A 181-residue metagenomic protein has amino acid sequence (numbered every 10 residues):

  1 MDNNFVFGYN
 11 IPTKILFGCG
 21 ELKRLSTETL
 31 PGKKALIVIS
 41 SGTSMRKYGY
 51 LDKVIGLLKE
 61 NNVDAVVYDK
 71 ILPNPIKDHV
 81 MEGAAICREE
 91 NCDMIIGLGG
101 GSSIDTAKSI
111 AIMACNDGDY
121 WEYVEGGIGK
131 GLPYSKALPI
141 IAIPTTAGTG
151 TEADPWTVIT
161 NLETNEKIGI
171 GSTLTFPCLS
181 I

Functional and structural regions predicted by a protein language model:
M1-M94: ATP/NTP phosphate-donor binding region
T13, C19-G20, I39-S41, I71 (+4 more regions): Fold-independent oxyanion-binding glycine-rich loops and adjacent beta-strand/coil segments at enzyme active sites
T13, D117-I181: A glycine/threonine-rich phosphate-anchoring loop and its flanking beta-alpha core in nucleotide/phosphate-binding
L16-F17, V67-D69, I96, T106 (+2 more regions): General beta-strand structural signal in soluble alpha/beta enzymes
K53, E82-A84, S103-D117, A153-D154: Short Gly/Thr/Asp-enriched flexible loops that form oxyanion-binding sites at enzyme active sites
N61, E90, M113, D117 (+1 more regions): Change "in soluble alpha/beta enzymes" to "in soluble alpha/beta proteins
I71-P75, S102, I110-A114, G127-I128 (+1 more regions): Acidic, glycine-rich active-site loops and adjacent beta-strand->loop/helix elements that engage anionic groups
C87, C92-I110, T145-T151: Glycine/serine-rich anion-binding loops at beta->alpha junctions that coordinate negatively charged ligand groups
